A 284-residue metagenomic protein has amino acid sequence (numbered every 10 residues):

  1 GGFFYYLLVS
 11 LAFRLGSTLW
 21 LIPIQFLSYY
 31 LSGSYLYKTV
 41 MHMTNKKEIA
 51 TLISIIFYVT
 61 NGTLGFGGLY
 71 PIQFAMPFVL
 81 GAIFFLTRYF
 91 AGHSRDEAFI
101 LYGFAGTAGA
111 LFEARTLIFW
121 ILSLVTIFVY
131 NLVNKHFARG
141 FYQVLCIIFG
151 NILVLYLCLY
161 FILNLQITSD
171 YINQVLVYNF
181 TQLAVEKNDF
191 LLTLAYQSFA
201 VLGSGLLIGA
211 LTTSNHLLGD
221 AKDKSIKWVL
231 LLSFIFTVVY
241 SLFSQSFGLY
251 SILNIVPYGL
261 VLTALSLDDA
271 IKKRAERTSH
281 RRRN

Functional and structural regions predicted by a protein language model:
G1-G16, F26, G109: Short hydrophobic/aromatic helix or loop-helix immediately within or flanking a transmembrane segment in polytopic
L27, G33-T60, M76-P77: Transmembrane-helix signature of polytopic, membrane-embedded enzymes that assemble or transfer cell-envelope glycans
T44, L80-L101, V133, A210-K222 (+1 more regions): Membrane-interface transmembrane helices that cradle and orient dolichyl/undecaprenyl
G65-A75: Short acidic/glycine- and proline-prone juxtamembrane loop motifs at membrane-interface regions of multi-pass membrane
F85-A108, F137, Y142, C146 (+1 more regions): Short hydrophobic alpha-helices at membrane interfaces in multi-pass membrane enzymes
E97-A114, W120, V125, F234-F243: Membrane-interface alpha helices of multi-pass inner-membrane proteins
I118, S244-S279: Hydrophobic/aromatic-rich transmembrane helices and adjacent perimembrane loops
F119-I152, L217, V261, K273: Perimembrane helix-loop-helix junctions
